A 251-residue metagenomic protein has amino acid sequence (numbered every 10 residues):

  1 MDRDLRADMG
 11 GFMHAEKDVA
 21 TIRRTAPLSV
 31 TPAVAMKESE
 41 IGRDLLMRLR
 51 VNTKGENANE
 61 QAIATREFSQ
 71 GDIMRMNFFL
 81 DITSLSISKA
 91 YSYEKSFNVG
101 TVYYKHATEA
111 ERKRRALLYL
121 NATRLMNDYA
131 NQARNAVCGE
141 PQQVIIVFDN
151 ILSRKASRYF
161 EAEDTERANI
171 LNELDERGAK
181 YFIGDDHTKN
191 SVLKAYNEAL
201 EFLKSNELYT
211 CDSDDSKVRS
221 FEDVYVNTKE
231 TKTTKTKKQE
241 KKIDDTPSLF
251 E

Functional and structural regions predicted by a protein language model:
M1-E251: RNA-binding basic/glycine-rich loop and surface signature characteristic of RAMP-family CRISPR effectors
